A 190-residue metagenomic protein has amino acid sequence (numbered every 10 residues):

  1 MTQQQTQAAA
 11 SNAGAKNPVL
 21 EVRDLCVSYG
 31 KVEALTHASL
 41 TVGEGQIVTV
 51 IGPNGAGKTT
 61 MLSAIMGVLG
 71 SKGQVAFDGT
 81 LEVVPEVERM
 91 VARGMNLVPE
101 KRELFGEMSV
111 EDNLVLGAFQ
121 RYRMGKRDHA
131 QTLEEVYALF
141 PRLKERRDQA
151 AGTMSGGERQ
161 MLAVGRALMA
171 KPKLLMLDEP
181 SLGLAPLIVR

Functional and structural regions predicted by a protein language model:
T2-R190: Glycine-rich phosphate-binding loops of nucleotide-dependent enzymes
